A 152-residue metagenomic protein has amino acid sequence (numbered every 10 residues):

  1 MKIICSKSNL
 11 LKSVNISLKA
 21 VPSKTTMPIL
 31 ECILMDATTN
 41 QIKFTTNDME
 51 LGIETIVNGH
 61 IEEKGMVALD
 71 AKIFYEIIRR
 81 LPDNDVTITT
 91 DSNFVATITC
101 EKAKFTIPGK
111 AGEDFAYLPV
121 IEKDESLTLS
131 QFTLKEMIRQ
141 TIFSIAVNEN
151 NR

Functional and structural regions predicted by a protein language model:
M1-R152: Structural preference for solvent-exposed beta-strand-turn elements and adjacent flexible terminal/loop segments within
